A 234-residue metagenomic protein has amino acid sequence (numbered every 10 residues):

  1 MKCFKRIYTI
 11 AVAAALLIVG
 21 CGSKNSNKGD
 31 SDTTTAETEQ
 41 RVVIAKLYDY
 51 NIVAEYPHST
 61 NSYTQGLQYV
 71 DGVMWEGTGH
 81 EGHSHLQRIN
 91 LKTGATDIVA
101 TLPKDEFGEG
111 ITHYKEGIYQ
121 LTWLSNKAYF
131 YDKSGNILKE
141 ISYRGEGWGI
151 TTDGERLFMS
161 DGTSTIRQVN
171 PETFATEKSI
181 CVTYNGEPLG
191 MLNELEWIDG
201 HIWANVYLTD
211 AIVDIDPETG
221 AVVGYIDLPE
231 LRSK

Functional and structural regions predicted by a protein language model:
I18-G20: C-terminal motif of bacterial Sec signal peptides marking the signal peptidase cleavage site
E39-N61, L91-T96: A short helix->beta-strand "capping" segment at the edge of beta-propeller domains
V53-H85, A100-T112: Beta-strand-rich domains and repeat architectures in extracellular enzymes and scaffolds, especially beta-propellers
E55-T60, V99-K104, K139-G145, C181-E187 (+1 more regions): Surface loop/turn motifs at the tips and blade-to-blade linkers of beta-strand repeat domains
D71-G72, K115-E116, G154-E155, D199-G200: Short coil/turn segments that connect the beta-strands within blades of beta-propeller domains
E76-H80, I118-S125, M159-T163, A204-L208: Conserved beta-strand positions in repeat-built beta-propeller and related beta-rich domains
G94-Y131, G135-G147: Blade-loop segments of beta-propeller domains
K127-N185: Hydrophobic, well-structured mid-protein blocks that either form specific transmembrane helices
